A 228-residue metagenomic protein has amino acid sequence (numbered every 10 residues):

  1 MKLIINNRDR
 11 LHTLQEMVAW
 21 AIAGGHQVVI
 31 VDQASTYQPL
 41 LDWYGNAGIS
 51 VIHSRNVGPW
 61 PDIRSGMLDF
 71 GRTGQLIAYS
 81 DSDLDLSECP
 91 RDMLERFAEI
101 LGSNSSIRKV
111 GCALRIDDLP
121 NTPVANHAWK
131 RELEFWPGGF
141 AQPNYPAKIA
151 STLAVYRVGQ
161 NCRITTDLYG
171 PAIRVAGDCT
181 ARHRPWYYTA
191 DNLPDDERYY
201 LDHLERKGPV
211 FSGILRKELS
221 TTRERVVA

Functional and structural regions predicted by a protein language model:
M1-T13, M17, V31: A conserved hydrophobic helix/loop-capping motif in glycosyltransferases and polysaccharide synthases
N6, H26-A34, F97: Short beta-strand/loop segment that forms part of the nucleotide-sugar
A19-Q27: Short, acidic, metal-binding catalytic loop of nucleotide-sugar glycosyltransferases
W20, V31-L41: A conserved acidic beta->alpha catalytic loop
Q38-I77: Active-site-proximal specificity loops/subdomain of glycosyltransferases
G58-D62, M67-G71, L86-L168: Conserved catalytic core of nucleotide-sugar-dependent glycosyltransferases
T73-S87: Short beta-strand-to-loop acidic/aromatic patch adjacent to the donor-nucleotide binding site
N126, R131-A228: C-terminal catalytic/acceptor-binding lobe
